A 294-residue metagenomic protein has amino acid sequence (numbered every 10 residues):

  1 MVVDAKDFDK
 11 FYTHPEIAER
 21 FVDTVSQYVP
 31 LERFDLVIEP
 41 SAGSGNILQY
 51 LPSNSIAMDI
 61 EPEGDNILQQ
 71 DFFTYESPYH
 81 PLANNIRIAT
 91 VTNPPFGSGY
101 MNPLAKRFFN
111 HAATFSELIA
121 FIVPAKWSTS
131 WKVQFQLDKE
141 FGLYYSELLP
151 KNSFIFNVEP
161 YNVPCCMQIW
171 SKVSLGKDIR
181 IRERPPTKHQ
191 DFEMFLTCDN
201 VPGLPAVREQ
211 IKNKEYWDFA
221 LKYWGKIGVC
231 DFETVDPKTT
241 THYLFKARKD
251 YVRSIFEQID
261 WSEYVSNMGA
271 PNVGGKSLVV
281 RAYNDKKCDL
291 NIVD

Functional and structural regions predicted by a protein language model:
M1-D294: Class I S-adenosyl-L-methionine-dependent methyltransferase catalytic core
